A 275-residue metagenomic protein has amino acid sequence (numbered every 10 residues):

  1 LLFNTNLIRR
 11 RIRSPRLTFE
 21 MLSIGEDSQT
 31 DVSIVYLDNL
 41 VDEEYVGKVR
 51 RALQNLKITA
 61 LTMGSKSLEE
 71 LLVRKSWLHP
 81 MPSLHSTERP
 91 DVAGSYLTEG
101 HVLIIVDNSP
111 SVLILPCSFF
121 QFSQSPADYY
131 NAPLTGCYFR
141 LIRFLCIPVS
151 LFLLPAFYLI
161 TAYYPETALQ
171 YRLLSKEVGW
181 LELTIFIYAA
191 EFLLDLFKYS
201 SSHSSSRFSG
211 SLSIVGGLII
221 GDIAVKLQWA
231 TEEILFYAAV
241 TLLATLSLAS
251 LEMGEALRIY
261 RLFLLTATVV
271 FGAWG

Functional and structural regions predicted by a protein language model:
L1-E182: Cytosolic regulatory modules rich in charged/polar residues
L2-N6, F197, G275: Short intrinsically disordered, low-complexity coil segments enriched in acidic
R13, Q54, K198, V225 (+1 more regions): Short polybasic/polar patches that bind polyanions
S111, C117-L264: Transmembrane alpha-helical segments that form the functional core of multipass membrane systems
L262-G275: Alpha-helical membrane-embedded segments
